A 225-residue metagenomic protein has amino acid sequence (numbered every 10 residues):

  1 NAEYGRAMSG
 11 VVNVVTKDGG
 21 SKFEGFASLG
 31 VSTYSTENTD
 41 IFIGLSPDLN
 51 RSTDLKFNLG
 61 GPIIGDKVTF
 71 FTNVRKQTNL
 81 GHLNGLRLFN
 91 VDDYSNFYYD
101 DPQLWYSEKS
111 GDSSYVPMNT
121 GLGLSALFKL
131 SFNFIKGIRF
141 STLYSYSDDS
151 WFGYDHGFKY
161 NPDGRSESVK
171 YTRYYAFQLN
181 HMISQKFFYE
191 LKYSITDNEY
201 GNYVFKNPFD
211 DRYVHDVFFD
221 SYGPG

Functional and structural regions predicted by a protein language model:
N1, I43-L45, S114-V116: Short, P/G- and charge-enriched loop/turn segments at secondary-structure junctions
N1-S28, D54-K56, I64-K67: A beta-strand signature from Gram-negative outer-membrane beta-barrel systems, especially the internal plug domain
V15, S28-S32, N73-Q77, S145-S147 (+1 more regions): Outer-membrane beta-barrel pore domains and translocons
E24-G25, G30-D40, D101-G111, G121 (+4 more regions): Flexible, solvent-exposed coil segments and beta strand-coil junctions, predominantly the extracellular/periplasmic
S32-T36, N79-G81, D149-W151, N198-Y200: Sequence/structural signature of outer-membrane beta-barrel proteins
S35-R51: Surface-exposed strand-loop-strand hairpins of Gram-negative outer-membrane beta-barrel proteins
D48-S150, K170-Y189: Transmembrane beta-barrel wall of Gram-negative outer-membrane proteins
S141-G225: Replace "related TpsB outer-membrane translocases also match" with "some related outer-membrane beta-barrels such as
